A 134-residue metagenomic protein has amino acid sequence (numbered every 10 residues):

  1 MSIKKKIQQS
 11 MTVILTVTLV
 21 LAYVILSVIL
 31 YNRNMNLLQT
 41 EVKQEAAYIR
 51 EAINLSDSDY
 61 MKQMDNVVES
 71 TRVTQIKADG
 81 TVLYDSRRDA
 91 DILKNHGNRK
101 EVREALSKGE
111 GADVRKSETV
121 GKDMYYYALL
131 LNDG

Functional and structural regions predicted by a protein language model:
M1-V82, R87-K94, L106-S107: Juxtamembrane segments flanking the first transmembrane helix of membrane-anchored signal-transduction proteins
L55, L93-G134: Membrane-proximal, non-catalytic sensory/regulatory domains of signal-transducing membrane proteins
